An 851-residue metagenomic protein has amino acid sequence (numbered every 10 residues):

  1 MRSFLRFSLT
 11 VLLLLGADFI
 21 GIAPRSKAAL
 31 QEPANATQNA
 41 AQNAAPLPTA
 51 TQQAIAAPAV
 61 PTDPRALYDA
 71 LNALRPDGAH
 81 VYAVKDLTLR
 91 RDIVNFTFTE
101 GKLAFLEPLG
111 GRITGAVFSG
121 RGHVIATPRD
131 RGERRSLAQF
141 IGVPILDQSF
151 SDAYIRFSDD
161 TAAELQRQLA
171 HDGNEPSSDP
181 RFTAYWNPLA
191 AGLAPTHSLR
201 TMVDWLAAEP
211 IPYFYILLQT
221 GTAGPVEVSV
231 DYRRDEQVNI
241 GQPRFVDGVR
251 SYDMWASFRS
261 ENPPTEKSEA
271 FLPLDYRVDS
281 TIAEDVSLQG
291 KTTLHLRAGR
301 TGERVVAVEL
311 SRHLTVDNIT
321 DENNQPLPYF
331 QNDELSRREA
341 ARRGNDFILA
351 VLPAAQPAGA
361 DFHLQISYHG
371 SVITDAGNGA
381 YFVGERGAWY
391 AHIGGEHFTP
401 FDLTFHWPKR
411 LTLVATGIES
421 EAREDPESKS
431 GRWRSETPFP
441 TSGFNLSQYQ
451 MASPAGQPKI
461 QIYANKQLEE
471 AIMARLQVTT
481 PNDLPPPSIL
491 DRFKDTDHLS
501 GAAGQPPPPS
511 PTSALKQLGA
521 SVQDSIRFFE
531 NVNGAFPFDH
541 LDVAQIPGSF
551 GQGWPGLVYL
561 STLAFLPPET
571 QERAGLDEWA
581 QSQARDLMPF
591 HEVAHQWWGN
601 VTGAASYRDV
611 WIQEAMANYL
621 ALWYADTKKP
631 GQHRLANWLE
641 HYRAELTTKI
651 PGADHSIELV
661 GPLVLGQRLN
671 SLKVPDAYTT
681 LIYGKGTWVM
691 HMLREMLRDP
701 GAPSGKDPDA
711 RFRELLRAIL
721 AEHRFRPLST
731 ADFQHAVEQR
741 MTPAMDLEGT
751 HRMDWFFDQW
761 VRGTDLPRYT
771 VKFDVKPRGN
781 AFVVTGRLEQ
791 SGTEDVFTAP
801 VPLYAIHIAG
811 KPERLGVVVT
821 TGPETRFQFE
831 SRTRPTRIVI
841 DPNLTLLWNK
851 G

Functional and structural regions predicted by a protein language model:
E32-P33, A44-Q289, D317, I393-G395 (+2 more regions): N-terminal, polar/Ser/Thr-rich
Y82, I93-F96, K102-L106, G111-P144 (+6 more regions): Solvent-exposed beta-strand/loop surfaces of large extracellular or lumenal domains
S260, P264-T293, R297-G302, E309-H313 (+3 more regions): Hydrophobic helix-coil surface modules that form long, contiguous segments used for peptide/substrate interaction
P263-E266, V351, P357-A358, S367-H406 (+1 more regions): Glycine/proline-rich low-complexity spacer/linker segments in large multi-domain proteins
R300, G504-P508, P537, N670-S671 (+2 more regions): Amphipathic alpha-helical substructures
R304-V306, T315-E322, T750-M753, T764-T770 (+2 more regions): Beta-strand-rich binding/interaction modules
Y381, F528, L576-T647, Y678 (+2 more regions): Zinc-dependent metallopeptidase catalytic helix centered on the HExxH motif and its immediate flanking segment
L490-F493, E614, N618-M692, M696 (+2 more regions): Acidic/His/Gly-enriched intrinsically disordered linker/tail segments that often contain short helix/coil "MoRF-like"
